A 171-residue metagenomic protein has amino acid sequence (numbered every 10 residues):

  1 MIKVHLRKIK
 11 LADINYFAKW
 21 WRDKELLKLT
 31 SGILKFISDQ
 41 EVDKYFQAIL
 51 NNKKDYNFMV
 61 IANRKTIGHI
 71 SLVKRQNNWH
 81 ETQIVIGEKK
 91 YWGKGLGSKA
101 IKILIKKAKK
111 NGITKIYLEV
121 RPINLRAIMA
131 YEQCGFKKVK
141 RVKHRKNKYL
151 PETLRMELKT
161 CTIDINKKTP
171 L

Functional and structural regions predicted by a protein language model:
M1-K35, D43, C161-L171: A short, well-structured alpha-helix characteristic of acyl/acetyltransferase catalytic modules
A12, I37, N77, L125-R126: Short alpha-helical
Y16, E81, K99, K115 (+1 more regions): Amphipathic alpha-helical recognition patches that constitute DNA-binding helices
F17, L104, I113-I116, Y131 (+1 more regions): Hydrophobic packing within well-folded, soluble alpha/beta domains
K35-Y91, I101, K107, T160-I163: Acetyl-CoA-dependent GNAT
E88-K90, K94, P122-I123: Active-site acidic-Proline motif in GNAT/NAT acetyltransferases
G93-K107, M129-Q133: Conserved acetyl-CoA-binding loop-helix of GNAT-fold acetyltransferases
T114-Y117, R121-I128, K137, R141-L171: C-terminal "cap" of GNAT-fold acetyltransferases
